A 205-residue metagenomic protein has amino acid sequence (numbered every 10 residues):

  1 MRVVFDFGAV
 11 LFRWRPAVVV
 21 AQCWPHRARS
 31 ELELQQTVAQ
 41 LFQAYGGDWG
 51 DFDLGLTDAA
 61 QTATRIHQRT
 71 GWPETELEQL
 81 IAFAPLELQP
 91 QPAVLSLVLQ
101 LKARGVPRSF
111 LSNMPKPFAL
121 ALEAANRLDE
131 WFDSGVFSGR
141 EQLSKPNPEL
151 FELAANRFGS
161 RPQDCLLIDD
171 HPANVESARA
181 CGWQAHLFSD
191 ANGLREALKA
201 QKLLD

Functional and structural regions predicted by a protein language model:
M1-F5, L111, P115-K116, L120-D205: Asp-based, Mg2+/Mn2+-dependent phosphohydrolase catalytic module
M1-S96, A103, P115: N-terminal helical cap/lid subdomain that shapes the substrate entry/recognition surface in HAD-like hydrolases
V18-Q22, G47, Q61, R65 (+7 more regions): Alpha-helical elements of Rossmann-like donor-binding domains used by nucleotide-donor carbohydrate transfer enzymes
L101, V106-R108: Conserved, well-ordered alpha-helix/loop/beta-strand core segments that scaffold catalytic motifs
